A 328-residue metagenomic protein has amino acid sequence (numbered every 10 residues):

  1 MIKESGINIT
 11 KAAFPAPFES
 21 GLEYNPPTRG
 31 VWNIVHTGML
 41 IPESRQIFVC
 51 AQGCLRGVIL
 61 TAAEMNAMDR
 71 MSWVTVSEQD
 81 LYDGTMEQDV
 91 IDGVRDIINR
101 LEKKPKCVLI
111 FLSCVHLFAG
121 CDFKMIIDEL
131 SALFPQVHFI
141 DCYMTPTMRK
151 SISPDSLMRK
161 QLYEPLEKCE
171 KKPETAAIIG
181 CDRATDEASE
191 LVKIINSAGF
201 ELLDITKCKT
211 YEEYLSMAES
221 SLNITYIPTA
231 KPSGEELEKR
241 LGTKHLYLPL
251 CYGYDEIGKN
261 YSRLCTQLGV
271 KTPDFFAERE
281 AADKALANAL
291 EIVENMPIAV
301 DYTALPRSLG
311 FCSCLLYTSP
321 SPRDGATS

Functional and structural regions predicted by a protein language model:
I2-A67: N-terminal basic/disordered segments at the start of proteins
I2-I9, S153-A285, L290: Conserved, well-structured core segments that form the ligand-binding/active-site neighborhood of functional domains
A16-G21, D69-I91, I140-P154, E190-E201 (+1 more regions): Acidic/glycine-enriched edge-of-secondary-structure segments
R45-V49, L55-I97, C114: An N-terminal, globular interaction/scaffold subdomain
A51-R56, G84, Q88, L109-K124 (+6 more regions): Gly/Ser/Thr-rich loops at beta-strand to alpha-helix junctions that form or flank small-molecule/cofactor-binding
E291-S319: C-terminal structural cap/anchor segments
Y317-S328: Single conserved hydrophobic/aromatic residue that forms the stacking wall/gate of nucleotide- or nucleobase-binding
